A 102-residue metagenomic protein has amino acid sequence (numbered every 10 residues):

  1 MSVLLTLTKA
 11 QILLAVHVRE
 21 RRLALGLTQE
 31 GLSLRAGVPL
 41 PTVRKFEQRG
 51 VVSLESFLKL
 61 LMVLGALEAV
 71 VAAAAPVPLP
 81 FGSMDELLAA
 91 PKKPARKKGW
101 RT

Functional and structural regions predicted by a protein language model:
M1-L23: A short, Lys/Arg-rich alpha-helix, primarily the initiator
V16-G31, K92-G99: Short basic helix-loop element that most often maps to the first helix and adjoining turn of HTH DNA-binding modules
A24, R35, R49-V52: Helix-turn-helix/winged-helix DNA-binding modules
G26-R44: Short alpha-helical DNA-recognition segment
R35, L60, A73-V77: Short acidic/histidine-centered micro-motifs embedded in hydrophobic/aromatic stretches that mark compact functional
R49-M62: Short, basic-rich loop-to-helix N-cap that marks the start of a DNA-contacting helix
V71-T102: Short, charged recognition helix plus adjacent turn of helix-turn-helix-like nucleic-acid-binding domains
